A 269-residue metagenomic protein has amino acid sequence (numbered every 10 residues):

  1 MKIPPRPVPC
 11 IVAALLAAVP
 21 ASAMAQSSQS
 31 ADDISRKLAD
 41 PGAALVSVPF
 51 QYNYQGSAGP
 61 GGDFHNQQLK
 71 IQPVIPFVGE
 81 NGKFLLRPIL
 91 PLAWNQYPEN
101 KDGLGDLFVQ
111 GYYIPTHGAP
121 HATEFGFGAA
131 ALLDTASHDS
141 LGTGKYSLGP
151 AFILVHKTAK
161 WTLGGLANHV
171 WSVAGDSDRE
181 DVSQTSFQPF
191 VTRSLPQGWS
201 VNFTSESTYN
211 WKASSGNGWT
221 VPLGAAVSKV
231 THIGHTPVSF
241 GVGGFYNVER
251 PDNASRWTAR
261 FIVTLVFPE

Functional and structural regions predicted by a protein language model:
M1-I34, E269: Cleavable N-terminal export/targeting peptides
A25-E269: Transmembrane beta-barrel domains of Gram-negative outer membranes and organellar outer membranes
